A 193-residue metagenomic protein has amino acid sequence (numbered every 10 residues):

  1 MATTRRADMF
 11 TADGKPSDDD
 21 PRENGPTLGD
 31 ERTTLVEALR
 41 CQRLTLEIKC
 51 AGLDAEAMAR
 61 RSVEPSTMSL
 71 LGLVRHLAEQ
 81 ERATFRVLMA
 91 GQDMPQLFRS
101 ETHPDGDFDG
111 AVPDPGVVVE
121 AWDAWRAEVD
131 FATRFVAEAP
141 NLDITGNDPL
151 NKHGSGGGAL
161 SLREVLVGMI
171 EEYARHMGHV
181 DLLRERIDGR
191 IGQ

Functional and structural regions predicted by a protein language model:
A2-D18, R22, R32, V36-G106 (+1 more regions): Short, contiguous alpha-helical
G29-L35, G116-V119: Active-site rim elements
D105-G146, R163-M169: Acidic/histidine-rich alpha-helical segments that form the ligand environment of transition-metal centers
